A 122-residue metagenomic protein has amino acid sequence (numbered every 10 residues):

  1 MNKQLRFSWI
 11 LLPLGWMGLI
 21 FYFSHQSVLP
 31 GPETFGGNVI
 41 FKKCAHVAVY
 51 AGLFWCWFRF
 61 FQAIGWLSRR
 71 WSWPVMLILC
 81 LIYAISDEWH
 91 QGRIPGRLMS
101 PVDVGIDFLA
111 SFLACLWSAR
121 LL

Functional and structural regions predicted by a protein language model:
M1-F60: "…centered on the first transmembrane helix and the immediately adjacent amphipathic helix/loop
S8-Y22, V75-S86, L109, L113: Lipid-exposed faces of alpha-helical membrane segments in multi-pass integral membrane proteins
Q26-L29, F60-S68, R93, R97 (+1 more regions): Membrane-interface elements of multi-pass transporters and channels
S27, D87, M99, L113-A114: Short, flexible micro-motifs
P32-E33, V39, I85-F108: Interfacial helix-loop-helix junctions of multi-pass membrane proteins
K42-W55, C80-Q91, M99: Short, conserved structural micro-motifs that define repeat-unit consensus positions and nucleotide-binding loops
A48-I64, L109-L122: Membrane-interfacial alpha-helical segments at the cytosolic side of multi-pass membrane proteins
G65-I78: Internal alpha-helical transmembrane segments of multi-pass membrane proteins
